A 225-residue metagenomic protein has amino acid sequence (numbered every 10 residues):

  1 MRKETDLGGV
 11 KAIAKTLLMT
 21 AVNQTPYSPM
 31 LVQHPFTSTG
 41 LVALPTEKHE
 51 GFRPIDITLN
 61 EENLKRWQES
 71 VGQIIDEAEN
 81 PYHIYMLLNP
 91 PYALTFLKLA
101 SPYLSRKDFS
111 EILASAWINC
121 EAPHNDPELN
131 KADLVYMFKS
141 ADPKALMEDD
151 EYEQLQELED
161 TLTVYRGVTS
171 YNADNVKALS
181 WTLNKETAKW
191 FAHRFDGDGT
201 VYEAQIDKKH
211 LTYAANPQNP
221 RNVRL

Functional and structural regions predicted by a protein language model:
M1-T163, T169-L179, K185-L225: Conserved NAD+-utilizing ADP-ribose enzyme module
